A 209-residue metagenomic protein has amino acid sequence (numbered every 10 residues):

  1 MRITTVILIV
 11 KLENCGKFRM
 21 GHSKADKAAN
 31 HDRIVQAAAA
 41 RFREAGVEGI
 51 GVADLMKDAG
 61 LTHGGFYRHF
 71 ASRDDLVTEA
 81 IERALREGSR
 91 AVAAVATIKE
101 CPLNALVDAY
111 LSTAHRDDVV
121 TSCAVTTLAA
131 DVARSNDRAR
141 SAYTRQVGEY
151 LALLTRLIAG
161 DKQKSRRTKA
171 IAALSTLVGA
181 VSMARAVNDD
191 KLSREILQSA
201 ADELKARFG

Functional and structural regions predicted by a protein language model:
M1-H22: Short, intrinsically disordered or compositionally biased N-terminal tails of bacterial proteins
R33, A37, R41-D75, E79: Helix-turn-helix
E79, A93-S122: Hydrophobic alpha-helical connector segments
E82-E87: Short, basic, alpha-helical segments at the C-terminal edge of helix-turn-helix-like DNA-binding modules
L103-L106, D117-T144: Amphipathic alpha-helical segments used for helix-helix packing
Y110, V125-A129, A173-L177: Short alpha-helical scaffolding segments that buttress acidic/His motifs in well-ordered protein cores
D137-R145, I158-G209: Hydrophobic/aromatic-rich alpha-helical bundle segments in the mid-to-C-terminal region
